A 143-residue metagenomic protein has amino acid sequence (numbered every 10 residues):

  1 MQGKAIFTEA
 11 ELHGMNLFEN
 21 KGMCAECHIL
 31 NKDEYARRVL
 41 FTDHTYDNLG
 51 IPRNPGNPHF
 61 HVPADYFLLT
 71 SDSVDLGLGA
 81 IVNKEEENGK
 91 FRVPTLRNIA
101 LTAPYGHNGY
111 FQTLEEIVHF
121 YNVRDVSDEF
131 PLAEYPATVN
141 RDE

Functional and structural regions predicted by a protein language model:
M1-E143: Periplasmic c-type cytochrome electron-transfer domains
